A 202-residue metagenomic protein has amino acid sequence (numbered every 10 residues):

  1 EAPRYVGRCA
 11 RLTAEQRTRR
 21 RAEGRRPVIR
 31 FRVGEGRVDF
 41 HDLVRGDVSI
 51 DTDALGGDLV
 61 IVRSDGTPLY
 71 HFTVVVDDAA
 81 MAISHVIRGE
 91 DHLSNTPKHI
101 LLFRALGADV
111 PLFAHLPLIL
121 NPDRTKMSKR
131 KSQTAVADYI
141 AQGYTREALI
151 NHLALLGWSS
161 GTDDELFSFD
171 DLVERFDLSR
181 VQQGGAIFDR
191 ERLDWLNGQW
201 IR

Functional and structural regions predicted by a protein language model:
E1-H115, L120-M127, A135, S160: Active-site cores that bind ATP or allylic diphosphates and position pyrophosphate for catalysis
S94, L106-R202: Catalytic adenosine-cofactor/nucleotide-binding cores of aminoacyl-tRNA synthetases and other
